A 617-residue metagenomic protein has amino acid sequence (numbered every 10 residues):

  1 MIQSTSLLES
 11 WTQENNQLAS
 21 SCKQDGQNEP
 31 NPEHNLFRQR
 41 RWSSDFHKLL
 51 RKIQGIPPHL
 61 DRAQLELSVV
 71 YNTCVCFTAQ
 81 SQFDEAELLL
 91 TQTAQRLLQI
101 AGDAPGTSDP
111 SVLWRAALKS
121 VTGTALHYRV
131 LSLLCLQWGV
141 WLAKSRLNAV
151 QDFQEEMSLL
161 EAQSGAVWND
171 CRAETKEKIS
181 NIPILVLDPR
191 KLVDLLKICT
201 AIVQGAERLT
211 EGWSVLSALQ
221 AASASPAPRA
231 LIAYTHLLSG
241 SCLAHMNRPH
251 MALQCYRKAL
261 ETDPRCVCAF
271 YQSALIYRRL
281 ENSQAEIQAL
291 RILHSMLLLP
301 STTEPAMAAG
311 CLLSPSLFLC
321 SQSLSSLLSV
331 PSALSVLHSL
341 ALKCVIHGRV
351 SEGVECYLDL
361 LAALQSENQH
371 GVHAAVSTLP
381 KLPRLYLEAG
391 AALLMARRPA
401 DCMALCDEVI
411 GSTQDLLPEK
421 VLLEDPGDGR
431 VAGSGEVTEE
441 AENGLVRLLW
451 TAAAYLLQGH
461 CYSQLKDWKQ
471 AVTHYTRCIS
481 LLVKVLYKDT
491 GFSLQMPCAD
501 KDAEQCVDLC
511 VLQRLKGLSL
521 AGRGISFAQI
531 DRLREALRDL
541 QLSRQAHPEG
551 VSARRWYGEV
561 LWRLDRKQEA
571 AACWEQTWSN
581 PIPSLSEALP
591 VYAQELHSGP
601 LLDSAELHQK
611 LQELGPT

Functional and structural regions predicted by a protein language model:
M1-T617: Non-TPR docking regions that flank or precede TPR/alpha-solenoid scaffolds in eukaryotic proteins
